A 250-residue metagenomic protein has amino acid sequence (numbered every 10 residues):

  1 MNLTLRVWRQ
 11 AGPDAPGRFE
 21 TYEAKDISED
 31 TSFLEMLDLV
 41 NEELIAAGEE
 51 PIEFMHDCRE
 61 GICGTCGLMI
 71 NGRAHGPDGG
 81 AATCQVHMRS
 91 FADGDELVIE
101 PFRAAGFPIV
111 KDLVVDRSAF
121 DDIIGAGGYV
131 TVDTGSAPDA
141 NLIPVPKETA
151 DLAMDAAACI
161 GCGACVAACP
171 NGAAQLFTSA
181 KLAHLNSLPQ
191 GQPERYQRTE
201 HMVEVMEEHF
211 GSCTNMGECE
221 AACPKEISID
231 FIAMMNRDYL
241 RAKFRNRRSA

Functional and structural regions predicted by a protein language model:
M1-E23: Eukaryote-biased recognition of intrinsically disordered, low-complexity regulatory segments
W8, K25, I70-H75: Short strand-turn-strand beta-turns centered on an Asx-Gly dipeptide
E20-S32: Short, contiguous acidic and Ser/Thr-rich linear segments
T31-E50, V98-A250: Ferredoxin-type iron-sulfur electron-transfer modules in oxidoreductases and energy-metabolism complexes
E53-T65: Short, structured protein-protein interaction patches enriched in aromatics and acidic/basic residues, typified by
I62, L68-I70, C219: Functionalized membrane-embedded alpha-helices
A74-D93: Structured interaction patches on ligand/partner-binding surfaces of diverse proteins
